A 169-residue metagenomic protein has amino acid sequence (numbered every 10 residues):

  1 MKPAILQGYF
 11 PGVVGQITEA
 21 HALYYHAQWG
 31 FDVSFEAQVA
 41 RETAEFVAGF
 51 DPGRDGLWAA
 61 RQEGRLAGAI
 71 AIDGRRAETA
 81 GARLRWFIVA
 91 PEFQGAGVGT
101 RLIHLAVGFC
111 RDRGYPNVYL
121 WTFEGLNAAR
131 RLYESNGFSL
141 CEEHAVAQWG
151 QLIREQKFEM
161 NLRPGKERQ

Functional and structural regions predicted by a protein language model:
K2, G12, P116-Q169: C-terminal "cap" of GNAT-fold acetyltransferases
I5-E92, T100-F109, R113, L140-Q148 (+1 more regions): Acetyl-CoA-dependent GNAT
T79, G97, A128: Residues that form or flank phosphate/diphosphate-binding pockets in enzymes that use nucleotide phosphates
A90-A96, E124-G125: Active-site acidic-Proline motif in GNAT/NAT acetyltransferases
